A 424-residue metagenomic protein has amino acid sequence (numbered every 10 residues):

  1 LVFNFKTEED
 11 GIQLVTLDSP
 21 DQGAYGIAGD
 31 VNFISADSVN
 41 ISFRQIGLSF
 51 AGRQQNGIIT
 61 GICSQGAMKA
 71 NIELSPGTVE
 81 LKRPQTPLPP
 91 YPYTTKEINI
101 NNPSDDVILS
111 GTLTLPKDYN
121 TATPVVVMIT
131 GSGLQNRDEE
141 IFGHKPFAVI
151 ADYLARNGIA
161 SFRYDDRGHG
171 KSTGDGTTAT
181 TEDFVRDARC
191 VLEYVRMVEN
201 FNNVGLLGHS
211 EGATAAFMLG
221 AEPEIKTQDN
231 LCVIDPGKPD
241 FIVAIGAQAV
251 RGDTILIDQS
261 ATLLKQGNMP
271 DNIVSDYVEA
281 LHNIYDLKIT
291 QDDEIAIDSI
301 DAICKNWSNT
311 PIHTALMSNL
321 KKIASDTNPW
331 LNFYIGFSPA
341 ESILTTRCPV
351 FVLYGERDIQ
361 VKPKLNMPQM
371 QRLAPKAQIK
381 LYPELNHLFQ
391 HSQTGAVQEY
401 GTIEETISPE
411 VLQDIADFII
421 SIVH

Functional and structural regions predicted by a protein language model:
L1-Q55, T60-Q65, V125, F147: Central antiparallel beta-sheet cores of small beta-barrel/beta-sandwich binding domains
V79-T121: N-terminal cap/lid segment of alpha/beta-hydrolase-fold proteins
A122-S132: Short beta-strand element of the alpha/beta-hydrolase
V149-K171: Conserved alpha/beta-hydrolase
T178-M197: Alpha/beta-hydrolase active-site loop
I245-S342: Accessory cap/linker subdomain of secreted extracellular hydrolases
T346, V352-Y354: Short beta-strand/loop motif that positions the catalytic acidic residue of the alpha/beta-hydrolase fold
C348, V361-R372: Short alpha-helix in the alpha/beta-hydrolase fold that links the catalytic acid
